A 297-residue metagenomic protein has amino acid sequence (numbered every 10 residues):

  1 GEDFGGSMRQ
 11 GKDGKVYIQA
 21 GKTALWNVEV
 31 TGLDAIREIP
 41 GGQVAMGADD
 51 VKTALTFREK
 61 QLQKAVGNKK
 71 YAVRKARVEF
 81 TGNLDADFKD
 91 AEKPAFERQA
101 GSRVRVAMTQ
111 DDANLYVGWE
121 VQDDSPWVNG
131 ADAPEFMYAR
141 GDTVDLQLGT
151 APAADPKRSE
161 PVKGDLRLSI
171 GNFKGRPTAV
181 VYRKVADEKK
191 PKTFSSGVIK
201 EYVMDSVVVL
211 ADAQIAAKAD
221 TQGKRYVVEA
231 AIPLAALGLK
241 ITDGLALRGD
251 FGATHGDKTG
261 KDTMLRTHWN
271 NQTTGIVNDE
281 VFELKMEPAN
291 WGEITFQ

Functional and structural regions predicted by a protein language model:
E2-R37: Intrinsically disordered, low-complexity Pro/Gly/Ser/Thr-rich segments with frequent PxxP/GP/PP motifs and embedded
V16, T31-Q297: Structural preference for beta-rich elements and adjacent junctions enriched in aromatics
